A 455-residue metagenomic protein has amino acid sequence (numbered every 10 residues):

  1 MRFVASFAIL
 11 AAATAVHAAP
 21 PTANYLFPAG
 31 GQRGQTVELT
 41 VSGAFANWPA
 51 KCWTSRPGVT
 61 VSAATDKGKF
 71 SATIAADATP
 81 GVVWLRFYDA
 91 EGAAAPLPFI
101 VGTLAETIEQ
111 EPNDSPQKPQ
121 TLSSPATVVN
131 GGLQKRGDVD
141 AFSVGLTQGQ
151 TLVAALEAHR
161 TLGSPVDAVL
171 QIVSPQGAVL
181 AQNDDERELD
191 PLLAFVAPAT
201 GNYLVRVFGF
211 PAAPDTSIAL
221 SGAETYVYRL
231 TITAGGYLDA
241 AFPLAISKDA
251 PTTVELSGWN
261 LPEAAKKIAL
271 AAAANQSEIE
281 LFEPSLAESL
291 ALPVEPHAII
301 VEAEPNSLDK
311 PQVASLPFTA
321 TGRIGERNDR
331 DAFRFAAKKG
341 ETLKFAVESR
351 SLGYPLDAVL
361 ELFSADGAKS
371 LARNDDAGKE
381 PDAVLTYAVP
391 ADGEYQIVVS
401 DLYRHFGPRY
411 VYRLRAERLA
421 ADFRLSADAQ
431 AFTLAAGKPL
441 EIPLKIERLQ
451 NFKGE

Functional and structural regions predicted by a protein language model:
M1-A8, H405: Bacterial N-terminal signal peptides that target proteins for export
R2-A5, V128, V313, T319: N-terminal functional modules and adjacent low-complexity/disordered segments of proteins
A5, V16-A19: Bacterial Sec-dependent N-terminal signal peptides
A19-K67, A76, P80, F87-A90 (+8 more regions): Acidic, Ser/Thr/Pro-rich low-complexity intrinsically disordered segments
T73: Short hydrophobic/aromatic beta-strand micro-patches that form the beta-sheet surface supporting nucleotide- or nucleic
P96-P125, P284-L316: Predominantly extracellular/luminal regions of secreted and cell-surface proteins, especially disulfide-bonded
